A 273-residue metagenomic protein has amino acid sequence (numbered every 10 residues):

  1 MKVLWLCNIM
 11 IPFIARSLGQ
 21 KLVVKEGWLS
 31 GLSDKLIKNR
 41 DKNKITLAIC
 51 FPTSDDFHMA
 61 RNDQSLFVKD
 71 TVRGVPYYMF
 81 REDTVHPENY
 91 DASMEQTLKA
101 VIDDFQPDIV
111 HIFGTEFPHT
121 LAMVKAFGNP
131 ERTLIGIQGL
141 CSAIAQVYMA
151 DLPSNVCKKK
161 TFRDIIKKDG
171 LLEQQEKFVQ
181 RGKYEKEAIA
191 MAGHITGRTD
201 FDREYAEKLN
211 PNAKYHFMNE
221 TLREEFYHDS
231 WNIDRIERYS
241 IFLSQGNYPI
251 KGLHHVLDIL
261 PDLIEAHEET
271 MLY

Functional and structural regions predicted by a protein language model:
M1-Q64, L263: N-terminal subdomain of nucleotide-sugar transferases
V3-L4, I109, F127-K167, H216: Active-site proximal beta-strand in glycosyltransferases
L4, F226, N232-K251, L257-L260 (+1 more regions): Conserved donor-binding/catalytic core segment of Leloir-type glycosyltransferases
I9-M10, T221, S244-P249, L263: Short donor-sugar binding/catalytic loops of nucleotide-sugar-dependent glycosyltransferases, especially enzymes
K44, L260-Y273: A conserved nucleotide-sugar
V101-F117, M123, L134: Short N-terminal targeting/anchoring amphipathic segment
V156-I195: Membrane-proximal helix-turn-helix segments that form the acceptor-binding/catalytic region of lipid-linked
K186-M191, T196, R203-L222: Helix-loop-beta element that forms the nucleotide-linked donor phosphate-binding surface in glycosyltransferases
